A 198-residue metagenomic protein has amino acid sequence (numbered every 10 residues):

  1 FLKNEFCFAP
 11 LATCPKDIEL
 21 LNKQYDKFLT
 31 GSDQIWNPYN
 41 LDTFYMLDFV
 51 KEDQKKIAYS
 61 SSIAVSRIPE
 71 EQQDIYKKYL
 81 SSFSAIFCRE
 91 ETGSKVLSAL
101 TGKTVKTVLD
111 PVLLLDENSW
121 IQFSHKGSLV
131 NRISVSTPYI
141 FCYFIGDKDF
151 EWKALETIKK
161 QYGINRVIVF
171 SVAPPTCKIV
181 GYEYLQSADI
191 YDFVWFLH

Functional and structural regions predicted by a protein language model:
F1-K78, H125-K126: Aromatic- and Gly/Pro-rich donor/ligand-binding loops that form nucleotide- or phosphate-bearing donor binding pockets
D26-K27, K55-I57, A85, D110 (+2 more regions): Structural motif
S60-V65, V96-L97, F144-I145, E151-D189: Catalytic donor nucleotide-activated moiety binding site of glycosyltransferases and closely related
K77-S81, L197: A conserved, positively charged/aromatic
F83-E90: A short beta-strand/loop micro-motif in the catalytic core of glycosyltransferases that engages the nucleotide-sugar
V105, L109-L113, E117, V172-H198: Donor nucleotide-activated moiety binding/catalytic core segment of transferases that use nucleotide-activated donors
S119-S134: A short helix/loop element that forms part of the nucleotide-sugar donor recognition site in Leloir-type
N131-G146: Conserved donor-binding/catalytic core segment of Leloir-type glycosyltransferases
